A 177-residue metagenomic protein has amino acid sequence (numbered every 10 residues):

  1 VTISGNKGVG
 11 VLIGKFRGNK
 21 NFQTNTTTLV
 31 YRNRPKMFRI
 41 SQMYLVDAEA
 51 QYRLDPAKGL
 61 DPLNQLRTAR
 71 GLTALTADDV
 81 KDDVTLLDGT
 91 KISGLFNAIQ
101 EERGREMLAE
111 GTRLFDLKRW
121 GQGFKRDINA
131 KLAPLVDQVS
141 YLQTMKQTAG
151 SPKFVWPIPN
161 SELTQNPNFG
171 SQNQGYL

Functional and structural regions predicted by a protein language model:
V1-L177: Acidic/polar-rich alpha-helix caps and helix-coil junctions
